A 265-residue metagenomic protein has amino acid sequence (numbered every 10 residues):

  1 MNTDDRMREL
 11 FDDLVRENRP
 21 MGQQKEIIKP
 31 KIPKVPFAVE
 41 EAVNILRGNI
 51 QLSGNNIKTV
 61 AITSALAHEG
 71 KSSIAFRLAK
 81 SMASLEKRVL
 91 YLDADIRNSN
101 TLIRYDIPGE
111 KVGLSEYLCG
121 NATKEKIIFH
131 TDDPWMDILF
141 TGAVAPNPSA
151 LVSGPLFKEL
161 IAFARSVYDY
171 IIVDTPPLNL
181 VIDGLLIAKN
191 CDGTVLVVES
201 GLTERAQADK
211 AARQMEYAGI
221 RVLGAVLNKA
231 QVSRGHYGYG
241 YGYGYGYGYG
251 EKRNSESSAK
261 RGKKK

Functional and structural regions predicted by a protein language model:
N2-I28, D209-K265: Hydrophobic micro-sites
N18-N44, G48-N55, S64-E69, K87 (+2 more regions): P-loop/Walker-type NTP enzyme "switch/lid" segment
A61-T63, F140-T141, V173-D174, L196-E199 (+1 more regions): Conserved beta-strand segments of the P-loop GTPase G domain that flank and frequently precede/overlap
S73-I74, L78: Hydrophobic positions on the alpha1 helix immediately C-terminal to the Walker A/P-loop
M82: Aromatic pocket-lining residues of Rossmann-like dinucleotide-binding sites
I96-N98, T123, A143-P146, P177-N179 (+2 more regions): Conserved nucleotide-binding/hydrolysis micro-motifs of P-loop NTPases
F163-S166, L178-G201: Inter-motif core of Ras-like GTPase G domains
